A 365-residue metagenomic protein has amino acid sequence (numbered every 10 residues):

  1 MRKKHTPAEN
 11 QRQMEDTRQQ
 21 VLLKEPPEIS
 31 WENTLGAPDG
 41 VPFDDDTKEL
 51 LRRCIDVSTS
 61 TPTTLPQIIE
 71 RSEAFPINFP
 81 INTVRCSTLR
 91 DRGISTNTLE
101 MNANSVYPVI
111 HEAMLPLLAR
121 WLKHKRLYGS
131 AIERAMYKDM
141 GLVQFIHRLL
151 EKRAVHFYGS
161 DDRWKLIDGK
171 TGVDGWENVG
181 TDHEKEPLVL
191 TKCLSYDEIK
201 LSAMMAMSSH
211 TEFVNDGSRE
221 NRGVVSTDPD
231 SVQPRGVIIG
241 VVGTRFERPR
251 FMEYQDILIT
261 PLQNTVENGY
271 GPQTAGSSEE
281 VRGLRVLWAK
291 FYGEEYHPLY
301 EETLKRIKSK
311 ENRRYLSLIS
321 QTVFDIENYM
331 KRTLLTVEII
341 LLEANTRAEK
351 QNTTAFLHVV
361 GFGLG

Functional and structural regions predicted by a protein language model:
R2-L357, G361-G365: Macrodomain-like recognition of ADP-ribose-binding/processing modules
